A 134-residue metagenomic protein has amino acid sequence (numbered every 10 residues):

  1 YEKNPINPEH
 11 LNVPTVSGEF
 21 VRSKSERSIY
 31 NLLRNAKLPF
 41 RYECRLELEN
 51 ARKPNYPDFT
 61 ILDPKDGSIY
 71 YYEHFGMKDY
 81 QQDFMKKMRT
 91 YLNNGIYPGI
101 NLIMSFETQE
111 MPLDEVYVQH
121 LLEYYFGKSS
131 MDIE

Functional and structural regions predicted by a protein language model:
Y1-P39, E134: Solvent-exposed, charged helical/coil patches that constitute nucleic-acid or partner-interaction surfaces
V16-S23, M77, Q81, T108: Short, charged/polar micro-motifs that form catalytic or ligand-binding hotspots
E19, L32-K65: Active-site metal-binding core of divalent-cation-utilizing nuclease and nuclease-like domains
K24-S28, P54, K86: Short, well-structured alpha-helical interface segments that form or flank functional binding sites
C44, E73-G76, M104-F106: Residue-level recognition of beta-strand->loop/alpha-helix junctions
L46-P54, D79-Q82, T108-D114: Acidic-and-aromatic substrate-binding clefts and catalytic sites of carbohydrate-active enzymes
Y56-Y91: Short beta-strand-loop-alpha-helix junction that forms the active-site gateway of nucleic-acid-processing nucleases
L92-E134: Basic, glycine-rich
